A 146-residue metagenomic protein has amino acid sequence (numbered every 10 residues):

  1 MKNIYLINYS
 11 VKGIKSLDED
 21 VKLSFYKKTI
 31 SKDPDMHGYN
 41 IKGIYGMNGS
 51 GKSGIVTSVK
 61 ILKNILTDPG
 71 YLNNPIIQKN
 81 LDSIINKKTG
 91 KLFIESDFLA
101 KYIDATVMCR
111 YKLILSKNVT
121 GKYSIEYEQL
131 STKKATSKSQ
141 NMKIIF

Functional and structural regions predicted by a protein language model:
M1-I61: Pre-Walker A-like glycine/lysine-rich segment at the N-terminus of P-loop NTPase domains
I7, S24-Y26, D97-L99, I114-S116 (+2 more regions): A structural detector for beta-sheet-dominated domains
K12-I14, D97-I103, S131-K133: A generic structural motif
D18-D20, D104-R110, S139-N141: Short, mixed charged/polar active-site loops that provide acid/base catalysis or chelate metal/phosphate cofactors
K32-M36, G46-S50, D68-Y71, N80 (+2 more regions): Glycine-rich loops and low-complexity Gly/Arg-rich segments that provide flexible linkers or classic glycine-based
Y39-N40, Y45, S83-I85, S137-F146: Generic preference for hydrophobic/aromatic residues in regular secondary structure cores
T57-T120: Conserved P-loop NTP-binding catalytic core
R110-F146: Electropositive, glycine-dotted interaction segments that contact anionic polymers or phosphate-rich ligands
